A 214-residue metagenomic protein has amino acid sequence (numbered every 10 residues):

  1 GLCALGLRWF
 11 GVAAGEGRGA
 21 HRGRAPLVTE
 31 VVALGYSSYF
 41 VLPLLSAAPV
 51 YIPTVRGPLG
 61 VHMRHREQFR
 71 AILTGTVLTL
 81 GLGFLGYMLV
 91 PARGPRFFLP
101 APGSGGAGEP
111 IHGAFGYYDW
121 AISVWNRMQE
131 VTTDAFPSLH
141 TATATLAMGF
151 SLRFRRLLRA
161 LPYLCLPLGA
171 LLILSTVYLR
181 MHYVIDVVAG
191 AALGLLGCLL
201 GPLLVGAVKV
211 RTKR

Functional and structural regions predicted by a protein language model:
G1-L42, G60: N-terminal transmembrane-helix/juxtamembrane module of multi-pass inner/ER membrane proteins
V28-L42, V131-L152, V184, V188: Membrane-interface loop-to-helix entry segments
L44-V90, R96-G103: Interfacial segments of alpha-helical transmembrane regions
L45-Y51, T141-R159, A192-L203: Membrane-interfacial alpha-helical segments at the cytosolic side of multi-pass membrane proteins
L80-Y87, P167-V177: Aromatic-anchored segments of alpha-helical transmembrane domains
G86-R159: Membrane-interfacial catalytic/cofactor-binding modules of polytopic membrane enzymes
G94-F97, A135, A170-G197: Interfacial helix-loop-helix junctions of multi-pass membrane proteins
A160, G169, L179, A192-R214: C-terminal membrane module of polytopic membrane proteins
